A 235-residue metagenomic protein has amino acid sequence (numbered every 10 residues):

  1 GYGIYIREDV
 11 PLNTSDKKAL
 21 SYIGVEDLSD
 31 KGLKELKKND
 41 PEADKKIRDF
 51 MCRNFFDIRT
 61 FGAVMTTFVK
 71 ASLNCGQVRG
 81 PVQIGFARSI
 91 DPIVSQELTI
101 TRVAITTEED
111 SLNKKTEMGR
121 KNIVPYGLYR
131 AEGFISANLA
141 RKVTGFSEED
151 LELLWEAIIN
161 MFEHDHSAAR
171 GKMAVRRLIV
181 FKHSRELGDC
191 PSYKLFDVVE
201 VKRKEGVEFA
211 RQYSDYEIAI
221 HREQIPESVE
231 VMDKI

Functional and structural regions predicted by a protein language model:
G1-I235: RNA-binding basic/glycine-rich loop and surface signature characteristic of RAMP-family CRISPR effectors
